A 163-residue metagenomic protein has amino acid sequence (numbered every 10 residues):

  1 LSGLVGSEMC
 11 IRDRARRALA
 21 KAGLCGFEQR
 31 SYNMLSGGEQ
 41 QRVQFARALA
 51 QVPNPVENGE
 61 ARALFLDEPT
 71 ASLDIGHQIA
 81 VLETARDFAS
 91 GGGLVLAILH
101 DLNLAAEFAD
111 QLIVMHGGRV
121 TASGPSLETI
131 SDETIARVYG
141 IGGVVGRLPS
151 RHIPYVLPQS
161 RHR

Functional and structural regions predicted by a protein language model:
L1-G6: Single conserved hydrophobic/aromatic residue that forms the stacking wall/gate of nucleotide- or nucleobase-binding
R12-F27: Conserved ABC ATPase "signature" region
S31-L35, E39: Conserved ABC ATPase signature
N54-P55, Q78-G91: Helical segment within the ABC ATPase nucleotide-binding domain
E57-G59, L64-E68: Catalytic Walker B motif of ABC-type/P-loop ATPase nucleotide-binding domains
L99-H100: H-loop/switch region of ABC-family ATPase nucleotide-binding domains
D132, A136-R163: ABC ATPase nucleotide-binding domains
